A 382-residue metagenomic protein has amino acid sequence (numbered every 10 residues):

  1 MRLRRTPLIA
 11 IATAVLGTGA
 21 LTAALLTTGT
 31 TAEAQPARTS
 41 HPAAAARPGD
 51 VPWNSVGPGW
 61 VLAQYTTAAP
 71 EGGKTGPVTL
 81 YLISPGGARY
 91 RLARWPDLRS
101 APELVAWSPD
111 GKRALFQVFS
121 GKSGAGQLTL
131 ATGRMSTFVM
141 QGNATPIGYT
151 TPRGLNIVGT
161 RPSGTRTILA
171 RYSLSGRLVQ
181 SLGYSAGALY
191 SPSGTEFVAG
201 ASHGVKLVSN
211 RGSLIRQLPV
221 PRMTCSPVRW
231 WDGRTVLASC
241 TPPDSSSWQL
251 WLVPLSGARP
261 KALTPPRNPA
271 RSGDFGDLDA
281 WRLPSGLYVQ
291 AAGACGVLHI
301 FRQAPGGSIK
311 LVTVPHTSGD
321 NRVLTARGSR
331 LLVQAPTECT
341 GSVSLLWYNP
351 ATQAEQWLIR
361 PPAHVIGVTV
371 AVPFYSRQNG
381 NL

Functional and structural regions predicted by a protein language model:
M1-V15: N-terminal export and membrane-targeting signals
A20-P48, P52: C-terminal region of N-terminal signal peptides and the immediate post-cleavage residues of exported proteins
H41-R47, S84-A101, T129-N143, S173-A186 (+4 more regions): Multi-bladed beta-propeller domains
A43-P85, R91-D110: Beta-strand-rich domains and repeat architectures in extracellular enzymes and scaffolds, especially beta-propellers
D50-W60, E103-R113, P146-N156, A188-F197 (+4 more regions): Blade-terminus and WD-like Trp-Asp/Gly-His loop motifs, strongest in beta-propeller folds
A68-Y81, G121-Q127, G164-A170, S202-L207 (+3 more regions): Structural motif
S163-L255, P260-L263: Solenoidal tandem-repeat scaffolds enriched in leucines and small polar residues
T340-L382: Blade-level signature of beta-propeller repeat domains, shared across WD40, Kelch, NHL, RCC1 and BNR/Asp-box propellers
